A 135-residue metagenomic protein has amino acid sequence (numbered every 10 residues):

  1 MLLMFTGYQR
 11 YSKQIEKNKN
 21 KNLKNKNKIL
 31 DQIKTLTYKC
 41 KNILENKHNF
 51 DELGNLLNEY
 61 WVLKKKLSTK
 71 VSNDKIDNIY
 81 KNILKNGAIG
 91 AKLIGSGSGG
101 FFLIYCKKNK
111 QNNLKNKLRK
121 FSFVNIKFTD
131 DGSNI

Functional and structural regions predicted by a protein language model:
M1-K92, L103-I135: C-terminal nucleotide
G99: Glycine-rich active-site/cofactor-binding loop and its immediate structural neighborhood
